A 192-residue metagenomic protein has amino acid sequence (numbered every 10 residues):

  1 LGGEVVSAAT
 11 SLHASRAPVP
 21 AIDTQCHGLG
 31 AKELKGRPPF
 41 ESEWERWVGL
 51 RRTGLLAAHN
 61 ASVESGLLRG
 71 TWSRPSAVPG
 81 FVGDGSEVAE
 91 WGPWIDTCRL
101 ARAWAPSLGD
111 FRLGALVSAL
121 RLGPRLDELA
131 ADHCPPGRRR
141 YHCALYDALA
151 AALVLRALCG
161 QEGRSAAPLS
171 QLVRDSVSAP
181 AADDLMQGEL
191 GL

Functional and structural regions predicted by a protein language model:
L1-L29, R51-L192: Metal-dependent phosphoesterase core characteristic of DEDDh/y 3'-5' exonuclease domains
Q25-L50: Metal-dependent phosphoesterase signature
